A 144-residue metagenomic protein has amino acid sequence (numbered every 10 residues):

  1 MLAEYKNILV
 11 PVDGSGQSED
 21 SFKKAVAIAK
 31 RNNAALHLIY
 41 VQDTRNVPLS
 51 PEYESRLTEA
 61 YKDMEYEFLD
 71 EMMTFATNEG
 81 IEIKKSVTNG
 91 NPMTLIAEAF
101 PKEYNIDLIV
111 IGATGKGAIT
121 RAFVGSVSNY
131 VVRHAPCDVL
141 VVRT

Functional and structural regions predicted by a protein language model:
L2-E52, E79: Small/aliphatic-rich secondary-structure junction motif
A3, T74-I109: Structural beta-alpha unit
V26, Y66, D70-T77: Class I S-adenosyl-L-methionine
A27, K102-T144: Gly/Ser-rich helix-loop-strand patches that form or flank binding pockets for ribonucleotide-derived cofactors
A35, E82, D138: Residue-level detector of anion-binding/catalytic polar loops
I39, K84-T88, L140: General small-molecule cofactor/ligand-binding pocket signal
R45-N46, M93, A118: Generic structural signal for helix capping and beta-alpha/helix-loop junctions
S55-E67: A short acidic, glycine-rich active-site loop that binds or catalyzes chemistry on phosphate/adenosine moieties
